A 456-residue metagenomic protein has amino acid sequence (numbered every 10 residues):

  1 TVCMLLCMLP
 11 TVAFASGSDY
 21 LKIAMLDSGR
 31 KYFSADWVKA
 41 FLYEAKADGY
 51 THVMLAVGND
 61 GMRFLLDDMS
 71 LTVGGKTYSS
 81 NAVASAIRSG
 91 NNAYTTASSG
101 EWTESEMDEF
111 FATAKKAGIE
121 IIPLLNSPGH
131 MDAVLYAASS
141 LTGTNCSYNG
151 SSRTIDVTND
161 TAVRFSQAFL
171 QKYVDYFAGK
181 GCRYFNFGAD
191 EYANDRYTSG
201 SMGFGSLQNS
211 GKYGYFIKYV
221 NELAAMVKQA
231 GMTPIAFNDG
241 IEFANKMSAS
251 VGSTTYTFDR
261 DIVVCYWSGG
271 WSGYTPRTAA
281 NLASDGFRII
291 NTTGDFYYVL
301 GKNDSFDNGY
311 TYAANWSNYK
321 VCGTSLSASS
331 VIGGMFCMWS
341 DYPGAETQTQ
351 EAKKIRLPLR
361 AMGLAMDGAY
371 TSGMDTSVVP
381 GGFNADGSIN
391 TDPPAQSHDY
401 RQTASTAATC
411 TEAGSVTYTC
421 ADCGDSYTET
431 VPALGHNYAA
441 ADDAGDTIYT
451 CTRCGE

Functional and structural regions predicted by a protein language model:
M8-G17: Sec-dependent signal peptide cleavage junction
D19-Y20, D60-K116, M131-T161, A178 (+1 more regions): Aromatic- and acidic-residue-enriched carbohydrate-binding clefts of CAZyme catalytic domains
K31-A45, T275-T278: Short, acidic/polar
W37-G61: Catalytic domains of carbohydrate-active enzymes, especially glycoside hydrolases
D48-Y50, E106-P128, S152-N186: An active-site-proximal structural segment forming one wall of the substrate-binding cleft that immediately precedes
T158-V263, W267-F287: Active-site neighborhood of glycoside hydrolase catalytic domains
A249-P393: Flexible, acidic glycine-rich loops studded with aromatic residues
D392-E456: Extracellular modular ligand-binding repeats in secreted and cell-surface proteins
